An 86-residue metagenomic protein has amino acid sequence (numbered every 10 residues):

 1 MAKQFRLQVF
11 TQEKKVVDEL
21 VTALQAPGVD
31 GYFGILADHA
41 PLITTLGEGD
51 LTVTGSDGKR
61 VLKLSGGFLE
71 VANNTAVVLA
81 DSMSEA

Functional and structural regions predicted by a protein language model:
Q4-A86: Compact, glycine-rich, soluble single-domain proteins
